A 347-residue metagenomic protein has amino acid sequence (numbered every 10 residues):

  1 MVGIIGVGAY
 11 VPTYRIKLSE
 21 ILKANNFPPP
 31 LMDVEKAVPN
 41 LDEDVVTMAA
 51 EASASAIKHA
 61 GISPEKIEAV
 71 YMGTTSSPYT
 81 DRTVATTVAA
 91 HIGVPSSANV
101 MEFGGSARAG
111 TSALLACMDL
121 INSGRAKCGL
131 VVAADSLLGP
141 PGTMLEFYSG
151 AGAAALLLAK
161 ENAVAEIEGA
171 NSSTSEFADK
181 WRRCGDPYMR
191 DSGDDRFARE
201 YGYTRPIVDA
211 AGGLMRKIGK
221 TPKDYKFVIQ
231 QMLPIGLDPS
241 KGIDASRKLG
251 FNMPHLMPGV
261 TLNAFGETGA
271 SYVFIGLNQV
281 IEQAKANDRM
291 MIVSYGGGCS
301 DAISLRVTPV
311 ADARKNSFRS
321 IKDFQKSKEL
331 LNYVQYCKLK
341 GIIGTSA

Functional and structural regions predicted by a protein language model:
M1-V45, T143-Y201, R205-G212, G297 (+1 more regions): Condensing-enzyme catalytic core mediating Claisen C-C bond formation in acyl metabolism
I4-G6, A56, I67-V70, V88 (+8 more regions): Buried hydrophobic positions in well-ordered alpha/beta secondary-structure cores of metabolic enzymes
R15-A24, T47, S76-T87, L237: A structural motif shared across PLP-dependent enzymes of the aminotransferase-like
A50, S76-S77, P95, E102-N122 (+2 more regions): Claisen-condensing/thiolase-fold acyl-transfer catalytic domains that form or cleave C-C bonds in fatty acid
A52-E68, V208-K226, L249-M253, A284: Phosphate/pyrophosphate-binding loops at sites that engage ATP/ADP/AMP, CoA/4′-phosphopantetheine, polyphosphate
A60, P64-A90, P95-A98: Membrane helical hairpin/interfacial module
G73, G129-D135, L158-A159, I292-G296: Short beta-strand segments
N122-A155: Flexible, glycine-rich active-site loops centered on histidine and acidic residues that chelate a metal or position
